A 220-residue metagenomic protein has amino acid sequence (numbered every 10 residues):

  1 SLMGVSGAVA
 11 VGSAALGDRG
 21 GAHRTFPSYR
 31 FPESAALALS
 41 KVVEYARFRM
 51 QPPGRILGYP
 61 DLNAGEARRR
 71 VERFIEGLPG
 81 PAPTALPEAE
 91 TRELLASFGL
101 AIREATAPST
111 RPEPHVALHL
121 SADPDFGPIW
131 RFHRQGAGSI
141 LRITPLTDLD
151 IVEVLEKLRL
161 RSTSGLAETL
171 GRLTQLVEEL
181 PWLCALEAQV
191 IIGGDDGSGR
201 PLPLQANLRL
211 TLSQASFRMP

Functional and structural regions predicted by a protein language model:
S1-P220: ATP-dependent carboxylate/acyl-activation modules
